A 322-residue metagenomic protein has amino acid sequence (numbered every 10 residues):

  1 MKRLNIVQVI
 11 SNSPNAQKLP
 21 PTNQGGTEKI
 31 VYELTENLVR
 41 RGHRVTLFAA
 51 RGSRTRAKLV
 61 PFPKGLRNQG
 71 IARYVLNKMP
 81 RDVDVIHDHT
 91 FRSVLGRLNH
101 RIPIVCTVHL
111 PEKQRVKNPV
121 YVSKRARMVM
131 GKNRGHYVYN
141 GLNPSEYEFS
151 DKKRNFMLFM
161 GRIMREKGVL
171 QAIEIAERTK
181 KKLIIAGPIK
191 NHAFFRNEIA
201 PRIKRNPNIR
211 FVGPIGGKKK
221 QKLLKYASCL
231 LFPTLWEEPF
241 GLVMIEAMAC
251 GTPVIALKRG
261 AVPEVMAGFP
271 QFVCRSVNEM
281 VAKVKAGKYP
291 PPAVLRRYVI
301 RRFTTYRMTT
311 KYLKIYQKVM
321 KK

Functional and structural regions predicted by a protein language model:
Q8-P21, I30-Q69: N-terminal strand-loop element at the rim of the active site of nucleotide-sugar-dependent glycosyltransferases
L66-Q69, K285-K322: A charged, aromatic-enriched C-terminal amphipathic alpha-helix characteristic of glycosyltransferases across folds
T107-Y147: Donor nucleotide-sugar binding/catalytic pocket of nucleotide-sugar-dependent glycosyltransferases
N133-A186: Conserved donor-binding/catalytic core segment of Leloir-type glycosyltransferases
R196-I215: Nucleotide-activated donor-binding/catalytic signature segment of Leloir-type glycosyltransferases, i.e., the conserved
Q221, M244-A249, P263-E264: Short alpha-helical segment that forms part of, or immediately flanks, the ligand-binding pocket in carbohydrate-active
P253-A256: Short hydrophobic beta-strand element within catalytic cores of glycosyltransferases and related nucleotide-activated
G268-N278, V284-Y289: Conserved acidic donor-binding segment of nucleotide-sugar-dependent glycosyltransferases
